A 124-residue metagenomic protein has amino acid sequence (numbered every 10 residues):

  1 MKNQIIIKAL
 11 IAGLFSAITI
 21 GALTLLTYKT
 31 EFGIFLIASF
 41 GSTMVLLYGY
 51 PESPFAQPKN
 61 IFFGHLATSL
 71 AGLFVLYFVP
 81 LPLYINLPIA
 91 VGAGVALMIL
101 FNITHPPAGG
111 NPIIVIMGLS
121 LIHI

Functional and structural regions predicted by a protein language model:
M1-L14: N-terminal membrane topogenic signal
K2-N3, E52-I61: Interfacial helix-loop-helix linkers and transmembrane-helix boundary segments in multi-pass membrane proteins
I11-A22, F40-M44, K59, F63 (+6 more regions): Hydrophobic faces of alpha-helical transmembrane segments in multi-pass integral membrane proteins
A22-F32, P51-P54: Short, hydrophobic transmembrane alpha-helix segments
Y28-G41, V75-Y77, L83-G92: Structural signature of hydrophobic alpha-helical transmembrane segments
L36-A38, H105-N111: Transmembrane helix boundary and interhelical junction motifs in multipass membrane proteins
M44-F55, A96-I103: C-terminal ends of transmembrane helices
I122-I124: Conserved small/polar residues in nucleotide/adenosyl-binding loops
